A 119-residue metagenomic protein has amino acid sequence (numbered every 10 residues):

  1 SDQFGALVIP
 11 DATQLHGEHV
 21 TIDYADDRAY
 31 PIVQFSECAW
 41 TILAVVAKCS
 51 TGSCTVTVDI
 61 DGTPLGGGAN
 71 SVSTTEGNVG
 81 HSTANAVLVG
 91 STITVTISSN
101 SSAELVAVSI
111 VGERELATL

Functional and structural regions predicted by a protein language model:
S1-T13, V79: Fibrous stalk/shaft segments of extracellular and virion attachment machinery
I9-A25, C38: Extracellular receptor-binding modules and their adjoining Ser/Thr/Gly/Asp/Asn-rich linkers
T21-I32, S99-L119: C-terminal interaction-tip segments
S36-A44: Extended extracellular/luminal ectodomain segments enriched in beta-structured repeat modules
W40, C49-C54: Short proline/glycine-enriched turn/loop motifs at strand-loop junctions of beta-rich domains
S53-G66: Short, surface-exposed beta-strand/strand-loop-strand elements in extracellular ectodomains
G66-T83: Extracellular carbohydrate recognition and processing domains and analogous Trp-centered ligand-binding platforms
A84-N100: Noncatalytic modules at the cell exterior or secretory-pathway interfaces, chiefly beta-strand-rich lectin/adhesion
